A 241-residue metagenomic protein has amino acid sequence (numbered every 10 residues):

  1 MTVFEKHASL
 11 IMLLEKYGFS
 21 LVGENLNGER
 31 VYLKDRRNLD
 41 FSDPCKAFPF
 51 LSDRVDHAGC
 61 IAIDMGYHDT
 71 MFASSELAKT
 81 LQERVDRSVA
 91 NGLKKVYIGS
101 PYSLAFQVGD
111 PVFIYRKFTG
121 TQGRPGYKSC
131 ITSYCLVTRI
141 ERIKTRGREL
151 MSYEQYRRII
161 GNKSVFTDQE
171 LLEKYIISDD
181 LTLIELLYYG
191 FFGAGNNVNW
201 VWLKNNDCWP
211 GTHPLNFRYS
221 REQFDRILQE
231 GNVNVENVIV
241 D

Functional and structural regions predicted by a protein language model:
M1-T2, K6-L77, S88, S129 (+1 more regions): Contiguous surface segments at macromolecular interaction interfaces
L81-V89: Active-site-adjacent bridging/hinge elements
G92-Y102: Short alpha-helix capping/helix-loop boundary micro-motifs
Y102-Q122: Short coil-to-beta transition motif at edge beta-strands of beta-rich domains
D110, S133, I184: Residue-level detector of short, conserved catalytic/binding motifs and their immediate flanks
K117-T119, L136-I140: Histidine- and/or cysteine-centered catalytic micro-motif in compact active-site loops
R124-L136: Short coil-to-beta-strand transition motifs
